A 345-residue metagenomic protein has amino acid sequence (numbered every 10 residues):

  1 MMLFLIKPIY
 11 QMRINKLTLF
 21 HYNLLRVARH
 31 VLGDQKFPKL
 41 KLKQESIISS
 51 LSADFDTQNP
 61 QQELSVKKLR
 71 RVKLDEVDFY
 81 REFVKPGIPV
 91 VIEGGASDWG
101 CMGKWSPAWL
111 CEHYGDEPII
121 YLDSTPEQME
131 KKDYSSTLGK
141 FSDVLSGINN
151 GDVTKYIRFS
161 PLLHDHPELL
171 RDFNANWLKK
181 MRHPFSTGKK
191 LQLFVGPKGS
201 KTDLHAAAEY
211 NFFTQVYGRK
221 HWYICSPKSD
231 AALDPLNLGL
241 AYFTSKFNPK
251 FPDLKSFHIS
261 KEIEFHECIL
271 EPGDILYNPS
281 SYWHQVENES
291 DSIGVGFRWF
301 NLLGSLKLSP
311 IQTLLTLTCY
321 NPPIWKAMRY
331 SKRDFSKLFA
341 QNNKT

Functional and structural regions predicted by a protein language model:
M2-I275, W283-T345: N-terminal accessory scaffold of Fe(II)-dependent oxygenases
